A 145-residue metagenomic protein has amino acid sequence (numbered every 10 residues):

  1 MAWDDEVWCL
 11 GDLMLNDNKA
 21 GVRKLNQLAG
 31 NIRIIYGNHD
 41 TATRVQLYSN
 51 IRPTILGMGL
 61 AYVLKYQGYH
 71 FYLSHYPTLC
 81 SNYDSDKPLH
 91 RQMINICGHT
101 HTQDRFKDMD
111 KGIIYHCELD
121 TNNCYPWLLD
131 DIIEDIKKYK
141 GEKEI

Functional and structural regions predicted by a protein language model:
M1-G21, C117-C124, E134-I145: N-terminal active-site segment of His-dependent metallophosphoesterases
M1-Y66: Core catalytic region of metal-dependent phosphoesterases/phosphodiesterases, especially metallo-beta-lactamase-like
V7-D12, R33-N38, L73-S74, I94-H99 (+1 more regions): Active-site neighborhood of phospho(di)ester-bond hydrolases with catalytic His/Asp-centered motifs
M14-A20, H39-Q46, L79-D84, I96-D108 (+1 more regions): Active-site environment of divalent metal-dependent phosphoester hydrolases
G30-N50, D120-E144: A short, conserved beta-to-alpha structural element at the edge of catalytic cores that scaffolds binding
L64-F71, M109-G112: Beta-strand-turn-beta hairpins that frame and shape the catalytic cleft of phosphate-ester-processing enzymes
S85-H90: Betabetaalpha-Me/HNH-type nuclease active-site subdomain
M93, R105-E118, Y125-I132: C-terminal substrate-binding/active-site "lid" region of AdoMet-derived donor-dependent transferases
